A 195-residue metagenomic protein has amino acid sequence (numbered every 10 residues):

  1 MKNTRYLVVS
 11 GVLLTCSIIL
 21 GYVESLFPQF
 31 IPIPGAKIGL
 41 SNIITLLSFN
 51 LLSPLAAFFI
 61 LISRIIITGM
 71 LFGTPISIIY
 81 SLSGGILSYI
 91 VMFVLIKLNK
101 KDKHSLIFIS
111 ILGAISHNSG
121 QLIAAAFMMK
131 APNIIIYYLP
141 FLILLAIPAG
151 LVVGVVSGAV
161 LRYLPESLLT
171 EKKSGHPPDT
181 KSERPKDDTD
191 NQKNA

Functional and structural regions predicted by a protein language model:
M1-S48: Hydrophobic transmembrane alpha-helices
K2-L13, I38, N42, A57 (+6 more regions): Residue-level signature of transmembrane alpha-helical entry/exit and packing/kink sites in multi-pass membrane
S10-L14, I19, I60, S81-S116 (+1 more regions): Short helix-perturbing small/polar motifs within transmembrane alpha-helices
G21-I38, S63-F93, I134, Y138: Interfacial aromatic-anchored transmembrane helix boundaries in multi-pass membrane proteins
P28, T45, F49, I60 (+3 more regions): Alpha-helical transmembrane segments and their lipid-water interface positions in multi-pass membrane proteins
P34, T74, I78-I79, D102-D179 (+2 more regions): Membrane-embedded alpha-helical hairpins and interfacial helices in multi-pass inner-membrane proteins
L40-A56, V91-I96: Generic transmembrane alpha-helix motif of multi-pass integral membrane proteins
